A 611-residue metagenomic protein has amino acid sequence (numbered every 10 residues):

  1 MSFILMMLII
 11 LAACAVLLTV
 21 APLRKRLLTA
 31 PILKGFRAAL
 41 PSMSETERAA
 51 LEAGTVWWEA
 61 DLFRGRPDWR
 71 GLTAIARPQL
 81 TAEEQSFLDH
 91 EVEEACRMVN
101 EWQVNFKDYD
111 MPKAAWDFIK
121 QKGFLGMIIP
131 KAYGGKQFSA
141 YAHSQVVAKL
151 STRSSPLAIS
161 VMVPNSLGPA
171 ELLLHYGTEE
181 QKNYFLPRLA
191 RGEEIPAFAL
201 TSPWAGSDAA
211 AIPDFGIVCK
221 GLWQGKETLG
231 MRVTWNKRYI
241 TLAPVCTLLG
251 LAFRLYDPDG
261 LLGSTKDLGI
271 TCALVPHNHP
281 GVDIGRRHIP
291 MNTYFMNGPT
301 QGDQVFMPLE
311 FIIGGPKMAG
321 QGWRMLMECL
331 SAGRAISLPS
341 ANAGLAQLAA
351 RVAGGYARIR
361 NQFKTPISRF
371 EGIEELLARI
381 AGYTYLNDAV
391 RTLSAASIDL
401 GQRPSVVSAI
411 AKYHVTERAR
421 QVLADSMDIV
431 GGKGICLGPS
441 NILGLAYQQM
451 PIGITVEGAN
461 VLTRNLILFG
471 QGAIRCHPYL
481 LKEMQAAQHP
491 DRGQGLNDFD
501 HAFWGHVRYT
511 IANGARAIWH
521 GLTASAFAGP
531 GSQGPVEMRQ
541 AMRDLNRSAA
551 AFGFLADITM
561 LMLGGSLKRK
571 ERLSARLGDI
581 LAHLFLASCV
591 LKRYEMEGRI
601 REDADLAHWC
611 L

Functional and structural regions predicted by a protein language model:
L11-P164, E171, Y176-I195, S207 (+1 more regions): Amphipathic, small/basic residue-rich leader segments at the start of a protein or domain
K226-V282: A short core secondary-structure module
P280-F306: Flexible, small-/acidic-enriched active-site or ligand-binding loops
P299-R334, R351-S368, A515-V536, S548-K568: A glycine-rich, basic-preceded beta-loop-alpha segment at the flavin cofactor/substrate interface of flavin-utilizing
I359-E375, E595-E602: Terminal amphipathic helices with adjacent charged low-complexity linkers/tails
Y385-H414, M427-V430, G434-I435, G564 (+1 more regions): C-terminal helix-coil-helix/basic helical segment that borders enzyme active sites and/or dimer interfaces and provides
G434-G534: Glycine-rich phosphate/cofactor-binding loops in nucleotide/flavin-utilizing enzymes
G505-L611: C-terminal amphipathic alpha-helical interaction region
